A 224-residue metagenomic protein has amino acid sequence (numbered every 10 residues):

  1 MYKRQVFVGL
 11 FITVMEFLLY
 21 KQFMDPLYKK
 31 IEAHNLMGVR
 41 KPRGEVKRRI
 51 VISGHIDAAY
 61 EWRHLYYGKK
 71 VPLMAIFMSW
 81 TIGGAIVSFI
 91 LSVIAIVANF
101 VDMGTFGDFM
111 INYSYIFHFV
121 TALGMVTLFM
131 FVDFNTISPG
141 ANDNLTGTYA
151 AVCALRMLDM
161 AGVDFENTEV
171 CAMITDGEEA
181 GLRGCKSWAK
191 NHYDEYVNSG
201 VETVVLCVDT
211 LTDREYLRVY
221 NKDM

Functional and structural regions predicted by a protein language model:
K3, E61-A85: Cytosolic-side membrane-insertion boundary helix
R4-M37, A58-R63, A95-F119, G124-M224: Acidic/histidine-rich catalytic neighborhood of metal-dependent amide-processing enzymes
M37-V46, G54: Short beta-strand-to-loop junctions in surface cap/lid or active-site-entrance loops
V46, D57-Y60, G68-V71, L145: Glycine- and small hydrophobic-enriched segments that form the cores of compact globular domains
R48-V51, T203-V204: Structural motif
V51-I56, Y67-K69, K222-D223: Short intrinsically disordered coil segments
I86-I90: C-terminal single-pass membrane-anchor helix
